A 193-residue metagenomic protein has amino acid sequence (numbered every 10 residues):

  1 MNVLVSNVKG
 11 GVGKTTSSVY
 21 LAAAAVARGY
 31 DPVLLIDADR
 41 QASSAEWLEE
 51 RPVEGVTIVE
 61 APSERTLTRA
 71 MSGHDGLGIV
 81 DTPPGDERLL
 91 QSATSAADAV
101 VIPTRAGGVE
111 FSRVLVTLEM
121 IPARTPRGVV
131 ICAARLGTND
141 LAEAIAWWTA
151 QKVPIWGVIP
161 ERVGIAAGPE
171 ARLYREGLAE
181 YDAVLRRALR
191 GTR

Functional and structural regions predicted by a protein language model:
N2-V12, V19-S92, A166-A171: P-loop/Walker-type NTP enzyme "switch/lid" segment
E46-R51, L141-Q151: Short, aromatic/basic amphipathic alpha-helical patches
G78, V100-V101, R127: Short, well-ordered beta-strand core segments
G85-G108, V114-L115: Inter-motif core of Ras-like GTPase G domains
S95-A96, E119-T125, W148-T149: Short, conserved loop/helix-junction motifs that constitute active-site signature segments in enzyme catalytic cores
F111-A133: Conserved C-terminal guanine-recognition region of P-loop GTPase G domains, centered on the G4
R135-G137, I145-Y174, R187-T192: Beta-strand-loop-alpha "switch" segments that mediate conformational coupling across diverse proteins
